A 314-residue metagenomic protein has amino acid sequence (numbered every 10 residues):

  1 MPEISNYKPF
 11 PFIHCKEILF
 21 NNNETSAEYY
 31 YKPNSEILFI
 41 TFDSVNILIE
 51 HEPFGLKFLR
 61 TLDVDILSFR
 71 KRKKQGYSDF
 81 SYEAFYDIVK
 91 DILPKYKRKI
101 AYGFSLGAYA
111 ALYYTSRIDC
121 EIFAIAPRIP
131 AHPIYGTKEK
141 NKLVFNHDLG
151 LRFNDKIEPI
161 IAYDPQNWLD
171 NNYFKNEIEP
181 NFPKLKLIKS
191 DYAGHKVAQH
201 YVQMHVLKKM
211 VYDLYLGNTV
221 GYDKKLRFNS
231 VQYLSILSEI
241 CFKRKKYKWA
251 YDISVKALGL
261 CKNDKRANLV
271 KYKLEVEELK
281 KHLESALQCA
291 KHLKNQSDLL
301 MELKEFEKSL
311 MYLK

Functional and structural regions predicted by a protein language model:
M1-K95, E121-E278, E284, N295-L299: Extended, composition-driven regions rather than compact fold-specific motifs
Y96-F104: Alpha/beta-hydrolase fold nucleophile elbow
R98, L112, I118: Extended, alpha-helix-rich binding/interface surfaces that flank or overlap catalytic cores and mediate recognition
G103-Y113: Glycine-rich nucleophile elbow surrounding the catalytic serine of serine-hydrolase chemistry
K281-H282, E305: N-terminal cationic leader/targeting segments used for protein routing and processing
L299-L310: Terminal, low-structured helical/coil segments at or just beyond the last alpha-helical repeat
